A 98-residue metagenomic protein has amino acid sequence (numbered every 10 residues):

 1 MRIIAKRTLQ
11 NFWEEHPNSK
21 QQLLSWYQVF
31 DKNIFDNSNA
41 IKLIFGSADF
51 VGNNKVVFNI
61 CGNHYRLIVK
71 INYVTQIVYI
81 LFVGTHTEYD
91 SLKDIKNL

Functional and structural regions predicted by a protein language model:
M1-H64, N72-I77, H86-L98: Basic, Lys/Arg-enriched alpha-helical interface segments
